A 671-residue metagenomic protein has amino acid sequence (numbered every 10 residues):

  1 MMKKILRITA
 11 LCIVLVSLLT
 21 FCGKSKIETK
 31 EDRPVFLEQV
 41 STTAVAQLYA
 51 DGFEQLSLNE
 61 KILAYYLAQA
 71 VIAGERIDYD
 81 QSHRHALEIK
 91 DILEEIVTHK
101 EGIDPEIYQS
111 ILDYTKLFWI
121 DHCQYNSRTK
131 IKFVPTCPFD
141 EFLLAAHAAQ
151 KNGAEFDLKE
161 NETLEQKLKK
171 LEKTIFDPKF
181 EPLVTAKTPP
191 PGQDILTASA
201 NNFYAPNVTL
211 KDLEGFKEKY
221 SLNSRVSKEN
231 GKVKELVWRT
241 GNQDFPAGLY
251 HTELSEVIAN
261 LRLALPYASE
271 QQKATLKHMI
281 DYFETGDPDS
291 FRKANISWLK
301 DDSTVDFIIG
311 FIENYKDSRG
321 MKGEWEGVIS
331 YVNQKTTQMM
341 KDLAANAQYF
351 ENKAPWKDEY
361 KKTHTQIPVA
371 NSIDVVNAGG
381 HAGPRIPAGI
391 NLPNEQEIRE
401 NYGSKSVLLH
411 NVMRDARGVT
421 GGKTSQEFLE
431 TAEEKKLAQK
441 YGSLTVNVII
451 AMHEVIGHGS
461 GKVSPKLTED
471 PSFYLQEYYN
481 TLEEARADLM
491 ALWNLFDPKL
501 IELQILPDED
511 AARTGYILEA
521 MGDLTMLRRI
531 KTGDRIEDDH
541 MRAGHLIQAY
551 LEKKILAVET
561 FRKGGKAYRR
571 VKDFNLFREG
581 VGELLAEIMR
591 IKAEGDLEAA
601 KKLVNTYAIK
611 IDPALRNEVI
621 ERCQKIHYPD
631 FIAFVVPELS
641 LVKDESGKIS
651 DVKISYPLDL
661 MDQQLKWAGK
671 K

Functional and structural regions predicted by a protein language model:
L19-F21: C-terminal motif of bacterial Sec signal peptides marking the signal peptidase cleavage site
T29-I92: N-terminal-proximal low-complexity accessory segments that begin disordered and transition into the first
Y49, D78, L492-I591: Long, well-structured alpha-helical subdomains associated with metal-dependent extracellular/ecto-lumenal hydrolases
S57, S269, I449-K462, A487: Active-site recognition of the HExxH zinc-binding catalytic motif
S57, S269, N480-D497: An active-site-proximal "capping" alpha-helix that borders the catalytic cofactor pocket
T115-V233, R239-K436, G442: Contiguous, non-catalytic segments that form substrate-binding/exosite surfaces or channel walls
G461-A485: Post-HEXXH active-site segment of zinc metalloproteases
D573, F577-K671: Extended, compositionally biased alpha-helical segments that mediate assembly or anchoring
